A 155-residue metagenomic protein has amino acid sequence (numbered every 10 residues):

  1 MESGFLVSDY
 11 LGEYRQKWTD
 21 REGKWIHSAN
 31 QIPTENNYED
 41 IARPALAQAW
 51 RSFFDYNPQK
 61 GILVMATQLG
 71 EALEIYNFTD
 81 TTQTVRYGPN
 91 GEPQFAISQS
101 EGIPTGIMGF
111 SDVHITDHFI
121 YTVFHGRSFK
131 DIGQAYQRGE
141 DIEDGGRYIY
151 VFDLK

Functional and structural regions predicted by a protein language model:
M1-E2, P44-I62, A66, G106-T116: Structural signature of eukaryotic scaffold interfaces centered on beta-propeller domains
M1-Y14, Q31-E35, D40: Asp-box/WD-like beta-propeller blade repeats and closely related beta-sheet repeat scaffolds
V7-S8, M65, T122: Residue position within the beta-strands of beta-propeller blades
L11-G12, L69, G126-S128: Residue-level signature of beta-propeller blades and closely related beta-rich strand-turn architectures in secreted
E13-E22, L73-N77, T81, A135-K155: Beta-propeller blade signature
G23-A47, T79-T105: Surface-exposed loop and turn segments in beta-propeller and other repeat-based domains that flank or scaffold
K60, T67-E74, D80-Q83: Beta-propeller domains
I103-K155: Loop/turn-rich, solvent-exposed surfaces of beta-rich toroidal or solenoidal domains
